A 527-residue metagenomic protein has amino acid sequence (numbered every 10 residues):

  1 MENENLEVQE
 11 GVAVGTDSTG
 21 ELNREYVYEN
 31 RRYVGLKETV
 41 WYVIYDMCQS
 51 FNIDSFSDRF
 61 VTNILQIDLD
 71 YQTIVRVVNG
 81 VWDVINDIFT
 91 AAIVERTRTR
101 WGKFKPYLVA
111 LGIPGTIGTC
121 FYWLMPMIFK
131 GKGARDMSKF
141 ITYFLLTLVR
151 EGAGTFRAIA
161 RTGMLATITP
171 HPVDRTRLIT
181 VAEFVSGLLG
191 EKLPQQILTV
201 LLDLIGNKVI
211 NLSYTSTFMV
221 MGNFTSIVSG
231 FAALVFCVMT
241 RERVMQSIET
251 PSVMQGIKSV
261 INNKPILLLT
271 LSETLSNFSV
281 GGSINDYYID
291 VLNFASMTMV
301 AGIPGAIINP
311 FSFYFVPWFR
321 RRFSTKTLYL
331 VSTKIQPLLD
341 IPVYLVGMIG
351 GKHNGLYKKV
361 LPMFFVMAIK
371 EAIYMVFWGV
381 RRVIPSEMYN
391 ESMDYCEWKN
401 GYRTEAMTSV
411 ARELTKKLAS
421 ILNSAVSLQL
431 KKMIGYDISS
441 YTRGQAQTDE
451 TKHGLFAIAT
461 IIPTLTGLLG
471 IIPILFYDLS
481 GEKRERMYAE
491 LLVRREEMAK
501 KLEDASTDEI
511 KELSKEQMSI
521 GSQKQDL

Functional and structural regions predicted by a protein language model:
L6-D526: Membrane-embedded alpha-helical bundles of multi-pass transporters/translocases, especially carrier/permease families
